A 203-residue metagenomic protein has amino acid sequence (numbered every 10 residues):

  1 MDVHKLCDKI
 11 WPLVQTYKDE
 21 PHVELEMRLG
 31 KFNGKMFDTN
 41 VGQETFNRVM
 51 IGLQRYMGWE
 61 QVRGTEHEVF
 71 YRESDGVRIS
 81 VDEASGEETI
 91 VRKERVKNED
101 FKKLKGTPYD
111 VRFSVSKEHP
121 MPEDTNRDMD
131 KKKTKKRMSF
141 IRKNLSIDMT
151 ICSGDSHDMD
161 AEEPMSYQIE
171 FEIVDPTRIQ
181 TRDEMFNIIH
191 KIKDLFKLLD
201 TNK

Functional and structural regions predicted by a protein language model:
M1-K203: Phosphate-end processing signature that detects enzymes handling 5′-triphosphorylated RNA and polyphosphate
